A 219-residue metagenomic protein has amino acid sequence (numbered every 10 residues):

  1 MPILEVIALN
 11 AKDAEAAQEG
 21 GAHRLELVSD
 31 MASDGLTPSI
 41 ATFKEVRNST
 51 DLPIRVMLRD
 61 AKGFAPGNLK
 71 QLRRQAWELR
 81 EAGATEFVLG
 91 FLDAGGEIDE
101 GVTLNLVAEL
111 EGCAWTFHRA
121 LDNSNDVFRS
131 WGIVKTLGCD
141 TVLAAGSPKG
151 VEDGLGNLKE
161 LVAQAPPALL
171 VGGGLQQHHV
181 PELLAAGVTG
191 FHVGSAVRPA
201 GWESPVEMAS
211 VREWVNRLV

Functional and structural regions predicted by a protein language model:
P2-A8, L25-L27, I54-D60, F87-L89 (+4 more regions): Hydrophobic faces of well-ordered beta-strands that scaffold small-molecule active sites in alpha/beta enzyme cores
P2-L4, A16-H23, M208-V211: A short, Lys/Arg-enriched amphipathic alpha-helix followed by its capping loop at the start of a domain
A8-S29, A82-G83: Catalytic domains of carbohydrate-active enzymes, especially glycoside hydrolases
K12, M31-L52, P66-Q71, F91-E111 (+4 more regions): Active-site-adjacent beta->alpha loops and helix N-cap segments on the catalytic face of soluble alpha/beta enzymes
A17, L79, H118, V142 (+3 more regions): Conserved, mostly hydrophobic/aromatic
G20, S49, A82-G83, T136-L137 (+2 more regions): Structural motif
R59-K62, P66, Q75, G83 (+2 more regions): C-terminal alpha-helical cap/extension of soluble enzyme domains
R74-F91, G95-I98: Ordered, amphipathic secondary-structure segments that act as subunit-interaction surfaces in large macromolecular
